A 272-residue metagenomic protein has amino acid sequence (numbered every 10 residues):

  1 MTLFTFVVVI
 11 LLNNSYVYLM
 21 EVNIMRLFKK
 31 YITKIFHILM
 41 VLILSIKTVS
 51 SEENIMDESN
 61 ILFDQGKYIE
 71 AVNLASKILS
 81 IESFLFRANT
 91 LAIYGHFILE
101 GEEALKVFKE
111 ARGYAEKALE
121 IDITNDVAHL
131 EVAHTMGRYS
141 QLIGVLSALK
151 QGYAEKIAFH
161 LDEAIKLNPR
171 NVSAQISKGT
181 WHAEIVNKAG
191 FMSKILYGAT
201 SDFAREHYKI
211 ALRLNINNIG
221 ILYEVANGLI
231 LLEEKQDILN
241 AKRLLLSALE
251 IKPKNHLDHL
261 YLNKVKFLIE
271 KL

Functional and structural regions predicted by a protein language model:
I32-S51: Classical Sec-dependent N-terminal signal peptides that target proteins to the secretory pathway
V49-H96: N-terminal leader/linker segments that initiate helical-solenoid repeat arrays
D57, F86, T90-I93, E131 (+4 more regions): "A position-specific structural signal for the A-helix of alpha-solenoid helical repeats
L62, K67, N89-E120, H134-E163 (+5 more regions): Short coil/linker segments at helix-helix boundaries
I251-L272: Terminal, low-structured helical/coil segments at or just beyond the last alpha-helical repeat
